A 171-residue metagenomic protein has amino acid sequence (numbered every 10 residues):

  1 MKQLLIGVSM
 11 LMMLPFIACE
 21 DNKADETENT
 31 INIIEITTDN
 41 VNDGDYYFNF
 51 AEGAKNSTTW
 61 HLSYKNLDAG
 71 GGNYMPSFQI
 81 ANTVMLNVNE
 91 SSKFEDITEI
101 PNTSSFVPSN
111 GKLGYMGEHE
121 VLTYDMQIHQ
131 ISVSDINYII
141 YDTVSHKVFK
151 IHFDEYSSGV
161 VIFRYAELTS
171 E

Functional and structural regions predicted by a protein language model:
M1-L4: Positively charged n-region of N-terminal signal peptides that target proteins for export
I6-M13: Hydrophobic helical h-region of N-terminal Sec-dependent signal peptides in bacterial secretory/periplasmic proteins
P15-A18: C-terminal motif of bacterial Sec signal peptides marking the signal peptidase cleavage site
E20-E171: Surface-exposed, beta-sheet-biased, low-hydrophobicity segments with strongly acidic/polar composition
